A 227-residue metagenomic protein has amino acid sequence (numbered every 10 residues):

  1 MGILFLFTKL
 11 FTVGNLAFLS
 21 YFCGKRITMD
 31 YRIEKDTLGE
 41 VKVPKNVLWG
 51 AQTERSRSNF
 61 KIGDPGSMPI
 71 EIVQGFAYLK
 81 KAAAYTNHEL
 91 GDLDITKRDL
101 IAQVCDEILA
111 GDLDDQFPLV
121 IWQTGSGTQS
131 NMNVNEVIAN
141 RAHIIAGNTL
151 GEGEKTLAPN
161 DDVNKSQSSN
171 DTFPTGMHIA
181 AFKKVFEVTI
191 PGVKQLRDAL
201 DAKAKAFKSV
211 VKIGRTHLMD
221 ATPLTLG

Functional and structural regions predicted by a protein language model:
L4-L6, L16-F22: Short hydrophobic targeting helices and cationic amphipathic motifs that mediate membrane/organellar targeting
L10: Cationic, low-complexity basic patches in intrinsically disordered or flexible, solvent-exposed regions
V13: Short acidic/glycine-rich loops and adjacent helix/strand connectors that line catalytic pockets where negatively
M29-G227: Conserved, well-structured ligand/cofactor-binding cores
